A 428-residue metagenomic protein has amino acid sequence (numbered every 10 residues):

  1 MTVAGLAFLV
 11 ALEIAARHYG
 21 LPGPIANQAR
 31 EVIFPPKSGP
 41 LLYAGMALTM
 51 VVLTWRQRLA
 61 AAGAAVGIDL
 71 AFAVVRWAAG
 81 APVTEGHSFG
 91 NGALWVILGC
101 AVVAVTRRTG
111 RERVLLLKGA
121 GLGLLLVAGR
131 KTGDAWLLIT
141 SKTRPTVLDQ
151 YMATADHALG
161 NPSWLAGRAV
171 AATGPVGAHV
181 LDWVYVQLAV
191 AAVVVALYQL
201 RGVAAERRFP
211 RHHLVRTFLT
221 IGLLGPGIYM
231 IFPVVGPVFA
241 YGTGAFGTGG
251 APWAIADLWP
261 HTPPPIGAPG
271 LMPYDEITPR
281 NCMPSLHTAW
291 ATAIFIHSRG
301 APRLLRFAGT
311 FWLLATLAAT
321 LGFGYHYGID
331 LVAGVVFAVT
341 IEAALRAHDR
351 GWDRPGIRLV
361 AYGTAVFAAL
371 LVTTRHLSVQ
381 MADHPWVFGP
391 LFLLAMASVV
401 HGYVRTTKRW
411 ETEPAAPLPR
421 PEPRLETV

Functional and structural regions predicted by a protein language model:
M1-L6, L53-D69, V114-A120, P210-F218 (+3 more regions): Membrane-interfacial loop-to-transmembrane alpha-helix junctions, especially the N-terminal start
L12-Y19, A60-L94, A120-A192, T412-V428: N-terminal transmembrane-helix/juxtamembrane module of multi-pass inner/ER membrane proteins
I14-A26, F72-T84, R107-R108, A369-A382: Juxtamembrane "helix-exit" motif on the non-cytosolic side of transmembrane helices
L117-L124, V193-G247, R306-T310: Interfacial segments of alpha-helical transmembrane regions
V127-T154, R216-L258: Aromatic-rich transmembrane-lumenal/periplasmic boundary elements in polytopic membrane proteins
G160, M230-R303: Membrane-interfacial catalytic/cofactor-binding modules of polytopic membrane enzymes
A268-V379: Membrane-embedded catalytic cores of phosphoryl/pyrophosphoryl-handling enzymes
A361-R424: Transmembrane helical bundles and short interhelical boundary loops of multi-pass, membrane-embedded
